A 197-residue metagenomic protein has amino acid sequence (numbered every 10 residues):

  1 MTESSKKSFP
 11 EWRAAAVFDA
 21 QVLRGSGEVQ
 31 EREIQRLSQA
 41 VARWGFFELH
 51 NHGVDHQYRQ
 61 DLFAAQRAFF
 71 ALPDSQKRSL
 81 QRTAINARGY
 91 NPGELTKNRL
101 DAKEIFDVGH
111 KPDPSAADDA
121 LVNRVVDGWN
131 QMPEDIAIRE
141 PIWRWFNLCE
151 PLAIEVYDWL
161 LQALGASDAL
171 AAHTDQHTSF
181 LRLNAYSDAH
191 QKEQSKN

Functional and structural regions predicted by a protein language model:
M1-N197: Peripheral, non-catalytic segments flanking oxidoreductase cores
